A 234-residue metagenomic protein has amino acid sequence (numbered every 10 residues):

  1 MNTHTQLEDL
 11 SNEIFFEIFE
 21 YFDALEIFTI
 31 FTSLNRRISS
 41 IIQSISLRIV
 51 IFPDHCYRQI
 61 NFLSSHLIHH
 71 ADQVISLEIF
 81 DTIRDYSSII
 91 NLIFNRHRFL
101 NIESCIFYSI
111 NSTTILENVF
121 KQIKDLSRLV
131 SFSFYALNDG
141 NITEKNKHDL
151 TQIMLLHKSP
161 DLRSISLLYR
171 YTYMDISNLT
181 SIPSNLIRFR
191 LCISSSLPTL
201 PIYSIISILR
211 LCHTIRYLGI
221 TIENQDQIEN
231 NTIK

Functional and structural regions predicted by a protein language model:
M1-K234: The conserved beta-strand core of Leucine-Rich Repeat
